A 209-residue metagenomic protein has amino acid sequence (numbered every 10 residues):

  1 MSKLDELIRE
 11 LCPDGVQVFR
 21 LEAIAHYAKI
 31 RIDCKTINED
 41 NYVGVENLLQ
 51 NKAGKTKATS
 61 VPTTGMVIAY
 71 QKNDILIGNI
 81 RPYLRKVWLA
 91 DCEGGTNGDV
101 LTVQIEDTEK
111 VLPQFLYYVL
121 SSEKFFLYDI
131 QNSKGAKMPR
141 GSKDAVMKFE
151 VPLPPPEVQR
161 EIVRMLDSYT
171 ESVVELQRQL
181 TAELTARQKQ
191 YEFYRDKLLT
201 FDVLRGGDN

Functional and structural regions predicted by a protein language model:
M1-N209: Charged, alpha-helix-forming regions
